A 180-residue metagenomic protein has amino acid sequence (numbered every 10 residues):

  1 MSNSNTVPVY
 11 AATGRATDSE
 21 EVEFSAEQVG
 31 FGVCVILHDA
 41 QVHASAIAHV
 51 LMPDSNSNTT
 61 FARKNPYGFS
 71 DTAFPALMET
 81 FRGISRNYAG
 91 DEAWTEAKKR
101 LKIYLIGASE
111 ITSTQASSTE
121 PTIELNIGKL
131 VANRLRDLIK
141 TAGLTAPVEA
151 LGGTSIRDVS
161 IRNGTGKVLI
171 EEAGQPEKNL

Functional and structural regions predicted by a protein language model:
M1-V29, Q41: Phosphate-centric recognition/catalysis
T13-R15, E21-A26, C34-L37, P147-A150 (+2 more regions): A generic local secondary-structure boundary/capping motif
E23-T95: Conserved mixed alpha/beta catalytic, RNA-binding, or beta-rich assembly cores of soluble enzyme, regulatory
C34, H43-A46, K102-Y104, A146-P147 (+1 more regions): Structural motif
L51-D54, G107-I111, G152-T154: Acidic, glycine-rich active-site loops and adjacent beta-strand->loop/helix elements that engage anionic groups
S70, K98, T112-T114: Long, charge-dense
A97-G107: Short glycine-rich phosphate-binding loop at a beta-alpha junction
T114, E120-L180: Divalent-metal-activated hydrolytic enzyme cores
